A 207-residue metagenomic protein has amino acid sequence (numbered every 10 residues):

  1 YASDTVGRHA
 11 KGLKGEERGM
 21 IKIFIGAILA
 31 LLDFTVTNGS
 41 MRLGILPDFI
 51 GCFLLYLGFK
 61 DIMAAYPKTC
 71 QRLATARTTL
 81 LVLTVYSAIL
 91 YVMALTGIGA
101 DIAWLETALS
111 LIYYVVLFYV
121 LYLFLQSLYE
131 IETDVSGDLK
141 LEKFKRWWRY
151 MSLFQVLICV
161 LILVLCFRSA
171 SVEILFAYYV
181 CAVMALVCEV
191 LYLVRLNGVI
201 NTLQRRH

Functional and structural regions predicted by a protein language model:
Y1-G19: Short, Lys/Arg-enriched N-terminal segments with co-localized hydrophobic residues within the first ~10-30 amino acids
L13-D61: N-terminal topogenic module of multi-pass integral membrane proteins
T35-N38, V92-D101, L161-E173: Juxtamembrane "helix-exit" motif on the non-cytosolic side of transmembrane helices
R42-C52, M93, E106-V120: Individual alpha-helical transmembrane segments in multi-pass integral membrane proteins
G44-I45, A100-Y113, V172-A182: Non-cytosolic membrane-interface motifs at loop->transmembrane helix junctions
D48-T79, Y91-I98, L121-V135: Internal transmembrane alpha-helix with an interfacial aromatic "cap," most often the third helix
L55, L121, L153-H207: C-terminal transmembrane-bundle signature of multipass membrane proteins, characterized by strong activation on
C70-A76, Q126-L157, V199-H207: Membrane-helix boundary/juxtamembrane motif in polytopic membrane proteins
